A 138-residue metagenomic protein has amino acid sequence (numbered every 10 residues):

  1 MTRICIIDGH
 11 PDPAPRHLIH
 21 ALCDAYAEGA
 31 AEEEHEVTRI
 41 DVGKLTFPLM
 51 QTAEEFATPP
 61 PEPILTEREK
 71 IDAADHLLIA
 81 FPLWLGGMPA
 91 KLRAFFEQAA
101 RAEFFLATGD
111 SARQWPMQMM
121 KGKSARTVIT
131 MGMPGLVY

Functional and structural regions predicted by a protein language model:
M1-T2, G122: A short, charged/proline- and glycine-enriched loop that marks the coil->beta-strand transition at the N-terminal
T2-H35: N-terminal beta1-alpha1 ligand-phosphate binding loop
C5-I7, T38-I40, L78, R126-I129: Hydrophobic/aromatic beta-strand patches that form the interior of the parallel beta-sheet core in alpha/beta enzyme
P11-D12, K44, G132-M133: Short, glycine/serine-rich, charged loops/turns that create anion-binding and catalytic segments at active sites
A14, F47-L49, M88, G135: Generic structural signal for helix capping and beta-alpha/helix-loop junctions
L22-A25, F56, A94-E97: Glycine-rich, phosphate-binding/catalytic loops in enzymes
R39-P60: N-terminal beta-loop-helix "entrance" segment that forms/cooperates in small-molecule cofactor or anionic ligand
P59-Y138: Helix-loop-strand module that forms the ligand-binding subsite of alpha/beta enzymes
